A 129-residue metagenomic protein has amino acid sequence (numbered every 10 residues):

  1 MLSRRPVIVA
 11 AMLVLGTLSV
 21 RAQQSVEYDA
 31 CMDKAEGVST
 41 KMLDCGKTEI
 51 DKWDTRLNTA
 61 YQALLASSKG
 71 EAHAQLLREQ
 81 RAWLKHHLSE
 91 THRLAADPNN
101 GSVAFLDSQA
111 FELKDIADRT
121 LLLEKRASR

Functional and structural regions predicted by a protein language model:
M1-V9: Bacterial N-terminal signal peptides that target proteins for export
V9-T17: Bacterial N-terminal signal peptides
V20-R129: N-terminal alpha-helical modules
